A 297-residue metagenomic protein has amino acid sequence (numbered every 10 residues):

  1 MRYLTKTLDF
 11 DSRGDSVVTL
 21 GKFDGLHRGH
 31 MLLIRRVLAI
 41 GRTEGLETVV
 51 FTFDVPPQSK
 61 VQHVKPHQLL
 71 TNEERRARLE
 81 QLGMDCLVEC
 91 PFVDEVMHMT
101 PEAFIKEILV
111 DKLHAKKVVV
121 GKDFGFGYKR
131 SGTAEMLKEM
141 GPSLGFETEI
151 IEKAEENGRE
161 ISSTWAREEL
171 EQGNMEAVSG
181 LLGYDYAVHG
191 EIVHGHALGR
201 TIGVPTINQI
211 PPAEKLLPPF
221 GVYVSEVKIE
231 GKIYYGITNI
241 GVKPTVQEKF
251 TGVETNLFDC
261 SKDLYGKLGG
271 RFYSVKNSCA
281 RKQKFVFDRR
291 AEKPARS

Functional and structural regions predicted by a protein language model:
R2-L8, V88: Short acidic-hydrophobic, aromatic-tinged amphipathic segments that line or gate anion-handling sites
D9-T71: N-terminal catalytic cores of NTP/NDP-binding nucleotidyl/phosphoryl-transfer enzymes
H27, L79, V118, V178 (+1 more regions): Residue-level signal for inorganic ion chemistry
P57-Q62, E160-I161, R281: A short acidic, helix-capping loop that chelates divalent metal ions and anchors anionic groups
S59-L144: N-terminal Rossmann-like or analogous alpha/beta NTP/dinucleotide-binding catalytic cores that position adenine
G141-G241: Glycine-rich, Lys/Arg-enriched anion-binding loops that position phosphate/diphosphate groups for phosphoryl
G195-S297: Phosphate/ribose-recognition catalytic cores of enzymes acting on nucleotide-derived substrates
